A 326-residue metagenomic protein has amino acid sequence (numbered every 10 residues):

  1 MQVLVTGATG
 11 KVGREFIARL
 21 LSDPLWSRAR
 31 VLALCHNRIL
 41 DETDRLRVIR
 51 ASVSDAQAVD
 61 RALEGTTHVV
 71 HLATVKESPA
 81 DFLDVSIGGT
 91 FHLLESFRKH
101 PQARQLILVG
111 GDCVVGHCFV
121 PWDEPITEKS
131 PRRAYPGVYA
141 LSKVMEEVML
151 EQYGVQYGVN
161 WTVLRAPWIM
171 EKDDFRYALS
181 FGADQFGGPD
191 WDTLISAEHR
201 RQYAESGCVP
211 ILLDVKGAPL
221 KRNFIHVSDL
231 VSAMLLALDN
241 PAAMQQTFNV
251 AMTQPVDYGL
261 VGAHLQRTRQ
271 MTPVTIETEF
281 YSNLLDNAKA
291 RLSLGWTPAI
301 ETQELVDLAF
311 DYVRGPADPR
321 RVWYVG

Functional and structural regions predicted by a protein language model:
M1-W26: N-terminal Rossmann NAD(P)H-binding glycine-rich loop of SDR-like oxidoreductase domains
I39-T43, R50-G88: NAD(P)H-binding glycine-rich loop region in Rossmannoid oxidoreductase-like domains and their noncatalytic homologs
S54, D81-H92, G137, L141-S142 (+1 more regions): Glycine-rich NAD(P)-binding loop of the Rossmann-fold in SDR/ketoreductase-type enzymes
H92-G137: Conserved Rossmann-fold NAD(P)-dependent oxidoreductase catalytic core, especially the SDR/UDP-sugar
P121-V163: Catalytic helix-loop patch of NAD(P)-dependent Rossmann-fold dehydrogenases
Q152-K221: NAD(P)-dependent short-chain dehydrogenase/reductase
K221, D229-F280, R320: Mid/C-terminal beta-alpha module of Rossmann-like enzyme folds, strongest in SDR-family dehydrogenases/epimerases
T302-G326: Amphipathic terminal alpha-helices
